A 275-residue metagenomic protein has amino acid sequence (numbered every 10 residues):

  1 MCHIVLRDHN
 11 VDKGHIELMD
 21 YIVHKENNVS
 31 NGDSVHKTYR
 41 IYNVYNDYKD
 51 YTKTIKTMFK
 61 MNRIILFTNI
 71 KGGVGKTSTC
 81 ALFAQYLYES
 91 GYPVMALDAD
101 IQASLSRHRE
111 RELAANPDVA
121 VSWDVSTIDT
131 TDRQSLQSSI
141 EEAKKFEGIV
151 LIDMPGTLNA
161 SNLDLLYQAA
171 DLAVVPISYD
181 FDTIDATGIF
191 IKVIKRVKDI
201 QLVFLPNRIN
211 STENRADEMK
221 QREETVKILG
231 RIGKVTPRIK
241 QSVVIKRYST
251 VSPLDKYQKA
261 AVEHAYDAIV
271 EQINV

Functional and structural regions predicted by a protein language model:
I22-L66: Extreme N-terminal, non-catalytic leader segments that precede Walker-type/kinase nucleotide-binding cores
F59, I64-V74, A81, Q85-A160 (+1 more regions): P-loop/Walker-type NTP enzyme "switch/lid" segment
A96, I152, V175, V203-P206: Structural beta-sheet core signal
S161-D180: Inter-motif core of Ras-like GTPase G domains
T187-K198: Conserved C-terminal guanine-recognition region of P-loop GTPase G domains, centered on the G4
R208-D255: Beta-strand-loop-alpha "switch" segments that mediate conformational coupling across diverse proteins
V251-V275: NTP-binding/hydrolysis catalytic cores, primarily Walker-type P-loop NTPases
